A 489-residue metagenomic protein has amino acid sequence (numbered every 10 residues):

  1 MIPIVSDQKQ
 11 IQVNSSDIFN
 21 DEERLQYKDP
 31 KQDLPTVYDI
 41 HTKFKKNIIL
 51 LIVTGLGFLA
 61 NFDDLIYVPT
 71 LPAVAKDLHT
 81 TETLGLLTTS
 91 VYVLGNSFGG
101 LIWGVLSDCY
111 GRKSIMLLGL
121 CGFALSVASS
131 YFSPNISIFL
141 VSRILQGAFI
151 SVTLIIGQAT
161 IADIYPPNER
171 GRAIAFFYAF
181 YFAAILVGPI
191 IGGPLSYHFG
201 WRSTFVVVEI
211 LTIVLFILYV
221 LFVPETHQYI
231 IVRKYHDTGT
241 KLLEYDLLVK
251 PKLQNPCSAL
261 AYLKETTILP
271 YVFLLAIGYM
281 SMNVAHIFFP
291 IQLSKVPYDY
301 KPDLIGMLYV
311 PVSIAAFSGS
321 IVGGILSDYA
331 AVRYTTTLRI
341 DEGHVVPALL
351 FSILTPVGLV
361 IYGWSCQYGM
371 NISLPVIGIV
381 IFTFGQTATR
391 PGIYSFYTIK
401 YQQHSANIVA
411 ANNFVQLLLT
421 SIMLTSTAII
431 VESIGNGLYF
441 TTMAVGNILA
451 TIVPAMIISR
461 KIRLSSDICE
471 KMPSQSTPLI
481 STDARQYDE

Functional and structural regions predicted by a protein language model:
M1-D63, P72, K76: Cytosolic juxtamembrane N-terminal segment immediately preceding the first transmembrane helix of multi-pass
V37, H41-F44, P167-R172, Y197-T266 (+4 more regions): Central mid-sequence intracellular linker of multi-pass
I48-E82, F98, W103, T153 (+1 more regions): Extracytoplasmic
N61, V91-V93, Y131, G147 (+5 more regions): C-terminal transmembrane bundle
L78-H79, I102, Y110-G111, F132-I138 (+3 more regions): Helix-breaking motifs and short loop linkers at transmembrane-helix boundaries and internal kinks in secondary membrane
F98-S137: Conserved MFS/SLC helix-loop-helix module at the cytosolic interface between two early adjacent transmembrane helices
G122-S129, S137-L145, S373-G378: Paired small-residue
S142-F182: Cytoplasmic helix-loop-helix junction between adjacent transmembrane helices in 12-TM secondary transporters
